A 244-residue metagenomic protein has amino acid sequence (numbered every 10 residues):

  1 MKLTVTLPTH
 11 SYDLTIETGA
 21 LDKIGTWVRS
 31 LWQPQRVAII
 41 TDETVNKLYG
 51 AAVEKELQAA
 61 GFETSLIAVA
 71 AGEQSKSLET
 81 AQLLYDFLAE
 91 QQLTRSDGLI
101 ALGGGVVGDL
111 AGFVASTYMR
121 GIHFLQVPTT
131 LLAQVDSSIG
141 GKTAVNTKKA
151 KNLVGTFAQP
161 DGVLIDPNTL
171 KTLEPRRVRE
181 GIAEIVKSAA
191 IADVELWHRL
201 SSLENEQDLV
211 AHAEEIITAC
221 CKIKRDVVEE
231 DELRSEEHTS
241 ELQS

Functional and structural regions predicted by a protein language model:
M1-G98: ATP/NTP phosphate-donor binding region
T15, F113-E206: A glycine/threonine-rich phosphate-anchoring loop and its flanking beta-alpha core in nucleotide/phosphate-binding
L21, N46, G50, A81 (+4 more regions): Generic structural signal for well-ordered, non-membrane alpha-helical segments in soluble metabolic enzymes
Y85-L102, A111-Q126: Non-catalytic interfacial helical region
G105: Acidic-aromatic/histidine active-site loop/patch
G108: Catalytic nucleophile loop
L203-S240, S244: Active-site segments that bind and position negatively charged phosphate/pyrophosphate groups
